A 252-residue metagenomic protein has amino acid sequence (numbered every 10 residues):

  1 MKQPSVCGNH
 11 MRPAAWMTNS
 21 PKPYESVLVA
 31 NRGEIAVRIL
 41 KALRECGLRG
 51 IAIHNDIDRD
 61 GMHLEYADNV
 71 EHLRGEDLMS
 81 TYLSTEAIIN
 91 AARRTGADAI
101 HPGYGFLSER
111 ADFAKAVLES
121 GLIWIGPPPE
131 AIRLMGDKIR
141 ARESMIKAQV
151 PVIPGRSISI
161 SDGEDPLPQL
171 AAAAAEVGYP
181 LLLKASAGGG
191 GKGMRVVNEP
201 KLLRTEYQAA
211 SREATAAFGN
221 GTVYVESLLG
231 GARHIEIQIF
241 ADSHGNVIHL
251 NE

Functional and structural regions predicted by a protein language model:
K2, H10-E252: N-terminal beta-alpha lobe that positions the nucleotide/phosphoryl donor in ATP/NTP-coupled carboxylate activation
